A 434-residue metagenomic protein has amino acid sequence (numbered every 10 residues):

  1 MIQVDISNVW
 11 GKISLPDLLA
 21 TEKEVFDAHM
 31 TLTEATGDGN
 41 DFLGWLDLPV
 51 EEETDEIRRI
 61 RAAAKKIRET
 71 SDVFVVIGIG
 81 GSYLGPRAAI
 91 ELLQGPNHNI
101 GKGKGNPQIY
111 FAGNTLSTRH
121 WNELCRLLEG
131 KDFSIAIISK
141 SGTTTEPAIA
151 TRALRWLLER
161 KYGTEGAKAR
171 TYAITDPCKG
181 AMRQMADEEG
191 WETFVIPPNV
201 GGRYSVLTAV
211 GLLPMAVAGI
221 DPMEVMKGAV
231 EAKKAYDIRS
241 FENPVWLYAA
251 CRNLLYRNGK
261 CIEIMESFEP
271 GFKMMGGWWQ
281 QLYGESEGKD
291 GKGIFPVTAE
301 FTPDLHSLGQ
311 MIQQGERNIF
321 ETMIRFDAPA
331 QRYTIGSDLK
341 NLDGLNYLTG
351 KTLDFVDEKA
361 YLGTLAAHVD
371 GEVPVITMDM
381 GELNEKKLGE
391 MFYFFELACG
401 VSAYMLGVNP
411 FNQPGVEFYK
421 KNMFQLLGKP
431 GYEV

Functional and structural regions predicted by a protein language model:
M1-R68, S337-D343, Y347: Extended, charge-enriched "interface" segments that sit outside catalytic cores
R59-D72, L124-F133, C251-C261, I312-R317: Glycine-rich phosphate/diphosphate-binding loops that line cofactor/substrate pockets in enzymes
A62, T118-R126, A249-R252, R325 (+1 more regions): Short, charged beta->alpha transition segments
K65-R239: Glycine-rich phosphate-binding loops that contact phosphosugars or nucleotide phosphates
V76, I135-I137, A173, M265 (+2 more regions): Structural beta-sheet core signal
R160-T322, A330, N412-V434: Active-site phosphate/pyrophosphate-binding segments
V297-L383: Helicase-primase coupling helices
I376, E382-V434: C-terminal helical/tail subdomains of lipid-metabolizing enzymes
